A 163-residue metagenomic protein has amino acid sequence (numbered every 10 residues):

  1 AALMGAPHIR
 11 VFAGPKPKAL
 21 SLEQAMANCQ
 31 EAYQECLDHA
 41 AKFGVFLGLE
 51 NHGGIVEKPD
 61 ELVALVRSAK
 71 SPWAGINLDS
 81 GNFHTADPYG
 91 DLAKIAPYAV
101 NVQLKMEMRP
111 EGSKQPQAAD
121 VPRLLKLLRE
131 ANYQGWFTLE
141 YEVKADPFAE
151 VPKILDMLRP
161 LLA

Functional and structural regions predicted by a protein language model:
A1-G75, T85: Active-site acidic/histidine proton-transfer and metal-coordination neighborhood in alpha/beta enzyme cores
V56-A163: Histidine-acidic metal/acid-base catalytic patches
